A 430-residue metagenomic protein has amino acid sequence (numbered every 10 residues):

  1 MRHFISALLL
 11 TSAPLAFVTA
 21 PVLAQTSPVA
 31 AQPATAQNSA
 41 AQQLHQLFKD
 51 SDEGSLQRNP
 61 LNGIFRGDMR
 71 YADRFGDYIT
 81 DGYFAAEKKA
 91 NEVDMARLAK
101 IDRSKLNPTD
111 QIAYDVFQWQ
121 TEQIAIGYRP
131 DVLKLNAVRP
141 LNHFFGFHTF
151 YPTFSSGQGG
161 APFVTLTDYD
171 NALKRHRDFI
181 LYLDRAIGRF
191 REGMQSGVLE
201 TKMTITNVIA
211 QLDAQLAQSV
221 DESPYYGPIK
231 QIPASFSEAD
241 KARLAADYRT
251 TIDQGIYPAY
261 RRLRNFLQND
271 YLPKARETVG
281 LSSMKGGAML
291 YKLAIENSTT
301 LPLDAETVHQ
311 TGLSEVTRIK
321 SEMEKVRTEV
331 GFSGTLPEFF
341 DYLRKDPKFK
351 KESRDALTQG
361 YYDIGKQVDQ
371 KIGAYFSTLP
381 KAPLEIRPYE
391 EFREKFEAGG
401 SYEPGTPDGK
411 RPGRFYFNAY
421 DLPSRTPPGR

Functional and structural regions predicted by a protein language model:
M1-Q25: Gram-negative bacterial Sec-dependent N-terminal signal peptides
A24-R430: N-terminal maturation segment of proteins
